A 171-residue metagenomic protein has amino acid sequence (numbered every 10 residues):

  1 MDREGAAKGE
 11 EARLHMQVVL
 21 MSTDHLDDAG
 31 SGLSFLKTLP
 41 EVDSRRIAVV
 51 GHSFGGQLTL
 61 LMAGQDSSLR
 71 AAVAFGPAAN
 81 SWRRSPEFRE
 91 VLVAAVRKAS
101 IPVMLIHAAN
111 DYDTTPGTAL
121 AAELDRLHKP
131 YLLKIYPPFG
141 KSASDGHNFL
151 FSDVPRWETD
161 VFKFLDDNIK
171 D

Functional and structural regions predicted by a protein language model:
G5-P40: Alpha/beta-hydrolase active-site loop
H15-S22, H107-N110, H147-F151: Second-shell loop/turn segments in exported
A29-L33, A121, F162: Generic structural signal for well-ordered alpha-helices, preferentially at hydrophobic/aromatic core positions
V42-G51: Alpha/beta-hydrolase fold nucleophile elbow
G51-G55, T59: Gly/Ala-rich beta-loop-alpha elbow adjacent to hydrolase catalytic centers
L61-R70: Conserved hydrolase catalytic core segment
A71, P77-L132: The feature captures the conserved acid-bearing segment of alpha/beta-hydrolase catalytic domains
P130-D171: C-terminal catalytic histidine-bearing segment of alpha/beta-hydrolase fold enzymes
